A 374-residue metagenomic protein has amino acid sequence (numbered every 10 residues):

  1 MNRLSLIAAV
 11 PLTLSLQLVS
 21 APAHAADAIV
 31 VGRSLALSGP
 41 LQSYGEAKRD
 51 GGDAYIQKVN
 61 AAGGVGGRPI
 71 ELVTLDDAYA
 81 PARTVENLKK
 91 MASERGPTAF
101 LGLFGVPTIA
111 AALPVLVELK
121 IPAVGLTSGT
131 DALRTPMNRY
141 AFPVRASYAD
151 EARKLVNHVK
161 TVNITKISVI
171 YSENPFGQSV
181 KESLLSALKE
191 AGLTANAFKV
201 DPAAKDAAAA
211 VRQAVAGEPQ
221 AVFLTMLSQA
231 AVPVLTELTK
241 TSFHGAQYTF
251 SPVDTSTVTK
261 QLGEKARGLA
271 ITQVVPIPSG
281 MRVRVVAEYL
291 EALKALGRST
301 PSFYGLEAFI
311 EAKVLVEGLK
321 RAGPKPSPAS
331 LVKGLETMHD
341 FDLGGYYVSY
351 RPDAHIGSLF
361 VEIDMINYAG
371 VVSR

Functional and structural regions predicted by a protein language model:
A8-Q17: Bacterial N-terminal signal peptides
L18-A25: Sec/Tat signal peptide C-region and signal peptidase I cleavage site
I29-G52, L75-A82, F104-G105, I170-G177 (+2 more regions): Extracytoplasmic "Venus flytrap"
V30, S43-D50, A62-A132, V200-A207 (+2 more regions): Beta-alpha junction/loop-to-helix N-cap segments that form part of ligand/metal-binding clefts
R83-E86, T130-A132, R139-S242, P278-E291: Extracellular/periplasmic Venus flytrap/periplasmic-binding protein
M91, R95-F104, V124-L126, K166-Y171 (+4 more regions): Periplasmic-binding protein-like
L235-A308, N367-S373: Extracellular/periplasmic periplasmic-binding protein-like sensory domains
A295-G305, V316-V372: Segments of small-molecule ligand-sensing domains
